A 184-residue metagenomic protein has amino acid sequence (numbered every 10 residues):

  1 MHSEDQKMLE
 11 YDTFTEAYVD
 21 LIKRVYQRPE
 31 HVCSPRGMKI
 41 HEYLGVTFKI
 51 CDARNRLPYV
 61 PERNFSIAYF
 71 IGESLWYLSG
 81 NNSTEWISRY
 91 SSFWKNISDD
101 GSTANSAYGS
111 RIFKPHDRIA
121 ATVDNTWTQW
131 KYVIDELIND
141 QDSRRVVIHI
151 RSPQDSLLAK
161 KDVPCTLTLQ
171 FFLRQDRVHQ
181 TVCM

Functional and structural regions predicted by a protein language model:
M1-M184: Terminal, non-catalytic protein-protein interaction segments that mediate quaternary/complex assembly
